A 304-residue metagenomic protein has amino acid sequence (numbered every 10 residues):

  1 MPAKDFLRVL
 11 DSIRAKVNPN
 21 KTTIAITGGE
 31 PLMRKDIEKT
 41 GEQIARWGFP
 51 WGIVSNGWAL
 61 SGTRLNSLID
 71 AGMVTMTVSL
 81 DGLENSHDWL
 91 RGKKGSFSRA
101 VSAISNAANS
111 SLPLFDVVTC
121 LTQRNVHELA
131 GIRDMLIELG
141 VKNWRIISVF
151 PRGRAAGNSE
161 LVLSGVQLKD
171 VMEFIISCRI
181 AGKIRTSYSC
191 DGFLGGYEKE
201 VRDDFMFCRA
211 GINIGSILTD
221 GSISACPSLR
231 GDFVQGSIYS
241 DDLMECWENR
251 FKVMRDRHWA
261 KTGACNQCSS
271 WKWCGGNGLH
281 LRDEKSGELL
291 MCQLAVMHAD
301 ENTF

Functional and structural regions predicted by a protein language model:
M1, D70-A71, T75-I214, T219-S224 (+2 more regions): Radical SAM enzyme [4Fe-4S]-AdoMet core and its adjacent flexible, acidic and glycine-rich loops/tails across
M1-T75, F304: Conserved alpha-helical substructure of the radical SAM core
K16, N20-T27, N213-G221, C268: N-terminal pre-triad scaffold of radical SAM enzymes
G29, G57, D81, V149 (+2 more regions): Flexible loop residues that form catalytic and substrate-binding hotspots at small-molecule/glycan-binding clefts
R34, T63, S86, L90 (+3 more regions): Residues that scaffold the ATP/ADP-binding catalytic core of kinase and kinase-like folds
S222-I223, S228-F304: Flexible mid-to-C-terminal extensions adjoining Fe-S/redox cofactors in radical SAM and related proteins
